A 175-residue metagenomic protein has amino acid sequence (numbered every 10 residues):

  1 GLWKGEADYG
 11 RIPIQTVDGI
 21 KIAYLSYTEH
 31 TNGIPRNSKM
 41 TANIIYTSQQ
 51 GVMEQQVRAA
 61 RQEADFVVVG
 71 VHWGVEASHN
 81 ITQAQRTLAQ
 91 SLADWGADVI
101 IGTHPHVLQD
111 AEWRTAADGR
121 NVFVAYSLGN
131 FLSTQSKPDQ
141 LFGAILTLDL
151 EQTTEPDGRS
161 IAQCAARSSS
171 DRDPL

Functional and structural regions predicted by a protein language model:
G1-L175: Acidic, metal/ion-coordinating pockets
